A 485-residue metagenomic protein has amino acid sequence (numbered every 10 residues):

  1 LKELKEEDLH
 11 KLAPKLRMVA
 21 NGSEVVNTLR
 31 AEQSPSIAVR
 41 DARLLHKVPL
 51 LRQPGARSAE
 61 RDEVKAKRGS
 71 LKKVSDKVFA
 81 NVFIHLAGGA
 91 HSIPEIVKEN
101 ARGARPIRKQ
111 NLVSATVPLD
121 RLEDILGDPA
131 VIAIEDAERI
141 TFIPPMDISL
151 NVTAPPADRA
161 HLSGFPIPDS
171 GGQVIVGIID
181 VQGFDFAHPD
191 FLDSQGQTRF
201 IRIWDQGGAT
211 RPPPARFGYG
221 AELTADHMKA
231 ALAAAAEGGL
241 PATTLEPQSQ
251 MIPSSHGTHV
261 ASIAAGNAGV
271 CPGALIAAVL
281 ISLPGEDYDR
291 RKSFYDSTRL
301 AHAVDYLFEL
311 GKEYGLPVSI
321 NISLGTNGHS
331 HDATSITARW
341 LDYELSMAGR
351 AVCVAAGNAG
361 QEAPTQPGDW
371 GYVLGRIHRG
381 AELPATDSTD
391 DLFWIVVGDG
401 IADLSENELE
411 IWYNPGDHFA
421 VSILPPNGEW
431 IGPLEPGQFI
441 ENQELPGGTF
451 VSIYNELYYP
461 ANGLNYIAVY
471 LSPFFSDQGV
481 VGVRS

Functional and structural regions predicted by a protein language model:
L1-P168, V174-I175, F186, D190 (+2 more regions): Autoinhibitory N-terminal propeptides
K72-V74, H91, E99, F186-D190 (+2 more regions): Domain-scale, conserved, charged regions that form catalytic cores and adjacent regulatory/interaction surfaces
L119, P156, V181, G266 (+3 more regions): Residues immediately flanking
L119-L122, G257, A261, A301-V304 (+1 more regions): Extracytoplasmic/secreted envelope proteins and their assembly/folding machinery, especially bacterial periplasmic
I140-I143, G208, G360-E362: Short gly/pro/ser/thr-enriched loop/turn and capping motifs at secondary-structure boundaries
H161-R299, G315-S319, A333, M347-G349 (+2 more regions): Subtilisin-like serine protease catalytic core
G285-P384, T389-V396, D403-I431, F439-S485: Substrate-binding/access-modulating region of protease and related hydrolase catalytic domains
